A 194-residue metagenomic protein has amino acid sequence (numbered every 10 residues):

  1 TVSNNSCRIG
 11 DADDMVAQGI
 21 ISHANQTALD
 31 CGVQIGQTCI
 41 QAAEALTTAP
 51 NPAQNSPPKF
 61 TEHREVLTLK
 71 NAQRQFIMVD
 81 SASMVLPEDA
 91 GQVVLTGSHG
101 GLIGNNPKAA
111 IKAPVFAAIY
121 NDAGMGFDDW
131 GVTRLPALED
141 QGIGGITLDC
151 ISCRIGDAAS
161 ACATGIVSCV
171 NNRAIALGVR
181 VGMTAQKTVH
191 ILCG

Functional and structural regions predicted by a protein language model:
T1-G194: Residues that scaffold, gate, or flank divalent-cation-dependent active/transport sites
